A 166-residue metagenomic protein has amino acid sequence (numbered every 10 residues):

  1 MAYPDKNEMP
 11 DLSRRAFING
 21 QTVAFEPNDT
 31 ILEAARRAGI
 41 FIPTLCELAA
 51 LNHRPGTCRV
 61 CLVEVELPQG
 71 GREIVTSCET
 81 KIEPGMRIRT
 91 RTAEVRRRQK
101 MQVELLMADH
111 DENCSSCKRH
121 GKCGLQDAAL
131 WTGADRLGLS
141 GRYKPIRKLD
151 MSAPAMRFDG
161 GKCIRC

Functional and structural regions predicted by a protein language model:
M1-L12: Basic/polar N-terminal segments that are highly enriched at the extreme N-terminus, encompassing both cleavable
A2-P4, R59, V63-C166: Fe-S ferredoxin-like electron-transfer domains and their immediately adjacent linker/connector regions across
R14, T22-P84, E94-R98: N-terminal cofactor/phosphate-binding cores enriched in small/glycine residues, especially glycine-rich loops such as
G20-T22, S115: A generic secondary-structure micro-motif detector that highlights 1-2 residue hydrophobic/ambivalent hotspots embedded
